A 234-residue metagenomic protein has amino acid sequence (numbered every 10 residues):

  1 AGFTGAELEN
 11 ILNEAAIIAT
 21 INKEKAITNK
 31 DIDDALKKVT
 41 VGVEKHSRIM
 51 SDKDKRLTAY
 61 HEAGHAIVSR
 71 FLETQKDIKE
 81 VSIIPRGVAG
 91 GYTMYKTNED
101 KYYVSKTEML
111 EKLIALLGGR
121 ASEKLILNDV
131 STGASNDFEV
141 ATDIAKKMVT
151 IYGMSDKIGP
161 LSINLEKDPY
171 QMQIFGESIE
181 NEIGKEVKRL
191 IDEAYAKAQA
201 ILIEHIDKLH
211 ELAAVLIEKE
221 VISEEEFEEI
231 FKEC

Functional and structural regions predicted by a protein language model:
A1-K30, K37-K45, A66-I78, M148-S155 (+1 more regions): AAA+ ATPase "lid" subdomain C-terminal helix
G2, I17-I21, K45-H46, L127 (+3 more regions): General structural signal for alpha-helix termini and helix-helix connectors
N13-E14, I32, Y60, R86: ATP/adenylate-binding site constellation spanning eukaryotic-like Ser/Thr protein kinases, ABC-transporter
I32-I49, M94, L125-I126: Active-site scaffold of zinc-dependent metalloenzymes
K53-Y60, A66-C234: Soluble catalytic regions of large protease machineries
